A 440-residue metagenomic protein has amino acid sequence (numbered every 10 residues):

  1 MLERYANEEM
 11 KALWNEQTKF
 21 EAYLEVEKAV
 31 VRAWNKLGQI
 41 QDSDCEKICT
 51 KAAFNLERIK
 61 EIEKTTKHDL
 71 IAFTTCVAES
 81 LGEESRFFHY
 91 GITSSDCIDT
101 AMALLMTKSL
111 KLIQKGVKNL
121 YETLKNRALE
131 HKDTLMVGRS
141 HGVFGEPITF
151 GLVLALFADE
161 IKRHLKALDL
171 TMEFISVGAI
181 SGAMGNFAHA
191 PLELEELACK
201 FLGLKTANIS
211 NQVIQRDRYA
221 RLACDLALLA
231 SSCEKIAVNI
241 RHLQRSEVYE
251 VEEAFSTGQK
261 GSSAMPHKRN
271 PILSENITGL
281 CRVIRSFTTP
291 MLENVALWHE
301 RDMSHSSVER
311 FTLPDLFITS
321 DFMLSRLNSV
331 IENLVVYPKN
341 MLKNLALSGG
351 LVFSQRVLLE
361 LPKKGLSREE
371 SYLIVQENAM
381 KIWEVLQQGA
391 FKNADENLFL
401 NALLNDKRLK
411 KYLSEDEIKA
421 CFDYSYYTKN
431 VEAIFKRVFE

Functional and structural regions predicted by a protein language model:
M1-F187, L192-L197, T206, Q259-S262 (+3 more regions): A helix-coil-helix interface module used to build multimeric assemblies and to scaffold catalytic/cofactor sites
K11-N15, R58-K60, Q259-G279, R301-D315 (+4 more regions): Short beta-alpha connecting loops at secondary-structure transitions that line or flank enzyme active sites
V30-A33, I113, V117-L120, L124-R127 (+13 more regions): Amphipathic alpha-helices that form helix-helix packing interfaces
R32, L105-V117, L226-K235, I240 (+1 more regions): Alpha-helical support elements that line or immediately flank enzyme active sites and cofactor-binding pockets
L129-G151, E250-G261, H267-K268, H299-V308 (+1 more regions): Glycine-rich cofactor-pocket loops
H164, Q212-H305: Glycine-rich anion/phosphate-binding loop at the beta-strand->alpha-helix junction
E195-Q212, R216: Active-site-adjacent "gating/activation" loops or surface patches in catalytic cores
V283-L366, I374: Long, amphipathic alpha-helical stalk/connector segments used for oligomerization, subunit docking, or mechanical
